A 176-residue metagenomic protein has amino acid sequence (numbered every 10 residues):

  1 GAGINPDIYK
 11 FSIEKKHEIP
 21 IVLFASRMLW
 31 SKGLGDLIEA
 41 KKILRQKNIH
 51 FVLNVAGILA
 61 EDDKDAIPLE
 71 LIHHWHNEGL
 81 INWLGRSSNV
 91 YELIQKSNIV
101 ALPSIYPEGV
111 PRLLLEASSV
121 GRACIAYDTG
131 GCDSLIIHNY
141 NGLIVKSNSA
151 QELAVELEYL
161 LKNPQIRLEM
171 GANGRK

Functional and structural regions predicted by a protein language model:
G1-I19: Acidic anion/phosphate-binding donor-loop and adjacent secondary structure in glycosyltransferase catalytic cores
I4, A25, V52-I67, W83: Glycosyltransferase donor-sugar binding loop
E14-K32, I38-K41, N54: Conserved donor-binding/catalytic core segment of Leloir-type glycosyltransferases
A66-S87: Nucleotide-activated donor-binding/catalytic signature segment of Leloir-type glycosyltransferases, i.e., the conserved
Q95-G109, R122: Acidic donor-binding loop of glycosyltransferase active sites
L114, A123-A126, I136: Short hydrophobic beta-strand element within catalytic cores of glycosyltransferases and related nucleotide-activated
H138-N139, L143-A150, Y159-Q165: Conserved acidic donor-binding segment of nucleotide-sugar-dependent glycosyltransferases
E152, Y159, I166-K176: A short, well-ordered alpha-helix in the C-terminal region of glycosyltransferases
